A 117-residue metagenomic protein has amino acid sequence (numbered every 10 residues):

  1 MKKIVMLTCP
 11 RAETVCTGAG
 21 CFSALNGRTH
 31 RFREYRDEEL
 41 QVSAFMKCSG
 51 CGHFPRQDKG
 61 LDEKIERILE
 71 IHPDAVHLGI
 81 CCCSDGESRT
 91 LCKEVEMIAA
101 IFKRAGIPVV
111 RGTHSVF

Functional and structural regions predicted by a protein language model:
M1-E66, S88-L91: Conserved mixed alpha/beta catalytic, RNA-binding, or beta-rich assembly cores of soluble enzyme, regulatory
A12, S84, F117: Surface-exposed, flexible loop/turn segments at secondary-structure boundaries
H72-P73: Proline-aspartate-enriched helix->loop->beta-strand connector
C81: Flexible loop residues that form catalytic and substrate-binding hotspots at small-molecule/glycan-binding clefts
E87-K103: Short Gly/Thr/Asp-enriched flexible loops that form oxyanion-binding sites at enzyme active sites
K103-F117: Divalent-metal-activated hydrolytic enzyme cores
